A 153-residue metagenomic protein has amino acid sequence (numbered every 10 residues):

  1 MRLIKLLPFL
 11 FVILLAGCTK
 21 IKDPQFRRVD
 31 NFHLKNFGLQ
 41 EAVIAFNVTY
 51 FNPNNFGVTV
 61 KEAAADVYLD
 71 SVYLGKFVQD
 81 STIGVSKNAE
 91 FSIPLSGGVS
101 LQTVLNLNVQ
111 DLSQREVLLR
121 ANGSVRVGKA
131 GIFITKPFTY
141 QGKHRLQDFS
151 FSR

Functional and structural regions predicted by a protein language model:
M1-L7: Bacterial N-terminal signal peptides that target proteins for export
L15-G17: C-terminal motif of bacterial Sec signal peptides marking the signal peptidase cleavage site
T19-K22: Bacterial signal peptide processing site
F26-D30, K35-G75, V127-K129, F133-F138: Post-signal-peptide N-terminal segment of Sec-exported extracytoplasmic proteins
I44-F46, A63-A65, I93-L95, L119-A121 (+1 more regions): Hydrophobic residues positioned within well-ordered beta-strands of beta-sheet architectures
I44-F46, Y50, S96-L112: Charged, amphipathic alpha-helical segments
V72-L105: Intrinsically disordered, low-complexity Pro/Gly/Ser/Thr-rich segments with frequent PxxP/GP/PP motifs and embedded
T103-F149: Terminal connector regions
